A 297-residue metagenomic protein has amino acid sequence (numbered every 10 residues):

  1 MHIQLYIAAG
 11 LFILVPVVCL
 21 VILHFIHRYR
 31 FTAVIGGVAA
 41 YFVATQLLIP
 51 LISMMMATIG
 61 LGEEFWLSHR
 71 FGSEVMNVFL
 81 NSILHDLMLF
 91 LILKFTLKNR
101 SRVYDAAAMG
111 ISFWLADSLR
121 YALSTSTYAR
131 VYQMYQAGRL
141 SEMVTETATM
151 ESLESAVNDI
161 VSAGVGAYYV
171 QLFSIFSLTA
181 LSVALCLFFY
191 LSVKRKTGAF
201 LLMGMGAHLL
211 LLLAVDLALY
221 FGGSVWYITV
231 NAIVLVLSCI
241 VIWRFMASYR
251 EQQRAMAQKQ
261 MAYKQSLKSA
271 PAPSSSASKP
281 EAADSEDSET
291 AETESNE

Functional and structural regions predicted by a protein language model:
M1-E297: Hydrophobic alpha-helical segments at protein termini of multi-pass membrane proteins
